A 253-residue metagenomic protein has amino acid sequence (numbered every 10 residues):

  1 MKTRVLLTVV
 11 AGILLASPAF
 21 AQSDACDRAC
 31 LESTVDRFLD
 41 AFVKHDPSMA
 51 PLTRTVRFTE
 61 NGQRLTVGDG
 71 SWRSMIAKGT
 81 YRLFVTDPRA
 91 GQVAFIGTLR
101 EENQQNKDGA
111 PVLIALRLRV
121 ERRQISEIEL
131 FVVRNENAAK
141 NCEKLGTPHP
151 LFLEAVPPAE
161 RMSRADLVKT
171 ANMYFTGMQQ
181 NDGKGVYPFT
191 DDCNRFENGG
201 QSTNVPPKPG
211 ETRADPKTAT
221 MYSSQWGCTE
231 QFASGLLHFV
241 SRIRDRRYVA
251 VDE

Functional and structural regions predicted by a protein language model:
M1-L7: Bacterial N-terminal signal peptides that target proteins for export
T8-S17: Bacterial N-terminal signal peptides
A21-E253: C-terminal and inter-domain tail/linker signature
